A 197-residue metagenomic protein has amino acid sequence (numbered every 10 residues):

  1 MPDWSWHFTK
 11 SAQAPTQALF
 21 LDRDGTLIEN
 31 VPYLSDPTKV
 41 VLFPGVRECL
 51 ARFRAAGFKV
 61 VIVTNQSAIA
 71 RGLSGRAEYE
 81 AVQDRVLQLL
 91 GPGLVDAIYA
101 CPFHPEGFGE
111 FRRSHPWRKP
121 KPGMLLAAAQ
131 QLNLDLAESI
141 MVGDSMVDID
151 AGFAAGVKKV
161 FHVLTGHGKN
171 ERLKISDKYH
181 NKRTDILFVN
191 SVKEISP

Functional and structural regions predicted by a protein language model:
M1-Q17, A77-E80, D84-A97, P105-M141 (+1 more regions): Asp-based, Mg2+/Mn2+-dependent phosphohydrolase catalytic module
P2-V61: Active-site neighborhood of HAD-like aspartate-dependent phosphohydrolases
D22-D24, N65, D144, D148: Acidic active-site catalytic centers that drive phospho-/nucleotidyl reactions and related ester hydrolyses
L27-N30, V61, Y99-E110: Short, basic/glycine-rich phosphate-binding loops at helix/coil junctions that contact nucleotide phosphates
N30-V31, I62-S67, G143: Short beta-strands and strand-loop turn motifs
Y33-V41, G75-A77, F111-H115: Short glycine-enriched, charge-decorated loop/helix-capping segments at active-site entrances that position
K59-N65, D96-C101, H162: Short beta-strand segments at enzyme active-site cores
Q66-Y79: A short secondary-structure junction motif
